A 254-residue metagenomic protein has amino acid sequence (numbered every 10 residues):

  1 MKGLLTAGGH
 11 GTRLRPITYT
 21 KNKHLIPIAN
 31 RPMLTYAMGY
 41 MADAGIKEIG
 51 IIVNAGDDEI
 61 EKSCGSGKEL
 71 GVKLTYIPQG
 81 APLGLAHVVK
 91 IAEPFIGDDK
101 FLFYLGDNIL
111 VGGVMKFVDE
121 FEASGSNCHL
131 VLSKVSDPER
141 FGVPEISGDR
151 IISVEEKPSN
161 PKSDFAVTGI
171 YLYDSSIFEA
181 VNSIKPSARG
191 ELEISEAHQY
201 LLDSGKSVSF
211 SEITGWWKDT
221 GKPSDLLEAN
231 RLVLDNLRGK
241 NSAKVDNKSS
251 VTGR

Functional and structural regions predicted by a protein language model:
M1, R150-S153, S175-R254: Left-handed beta-helix
K2-L5, R13-P16, P27, R31-L105 (+2 more regions): Conserved N-terminal catalytic core of the sugar/cofactor nucleotidyltransferase
G9, D107, K134, K222: Active-site glycine-centered loops adjacent to acidic/histidine catalytic or metal-binding residues that shape
Y19-H24: Short alpha-helical oligomerization interface
L25, P144-I146, F210: A structural signal for short hydrophobic beta-strand segments in well-ordered beta-sheet cores
I77-Q79, V131, S211-I213: Conserved beta-strand termini and adjacent loop/short-helix elements that scaffold enzyme active sites in alpha/beta
P82-L85, D137-P138, N160, W217-K218: A short acidic, often aromatic-flanked loop/helix-cap motif at beta-alpha or helix-coil junctions that lines enzyme
L110-A188: Conserved core of the sugar-phosphate nucleotidyltransferase
